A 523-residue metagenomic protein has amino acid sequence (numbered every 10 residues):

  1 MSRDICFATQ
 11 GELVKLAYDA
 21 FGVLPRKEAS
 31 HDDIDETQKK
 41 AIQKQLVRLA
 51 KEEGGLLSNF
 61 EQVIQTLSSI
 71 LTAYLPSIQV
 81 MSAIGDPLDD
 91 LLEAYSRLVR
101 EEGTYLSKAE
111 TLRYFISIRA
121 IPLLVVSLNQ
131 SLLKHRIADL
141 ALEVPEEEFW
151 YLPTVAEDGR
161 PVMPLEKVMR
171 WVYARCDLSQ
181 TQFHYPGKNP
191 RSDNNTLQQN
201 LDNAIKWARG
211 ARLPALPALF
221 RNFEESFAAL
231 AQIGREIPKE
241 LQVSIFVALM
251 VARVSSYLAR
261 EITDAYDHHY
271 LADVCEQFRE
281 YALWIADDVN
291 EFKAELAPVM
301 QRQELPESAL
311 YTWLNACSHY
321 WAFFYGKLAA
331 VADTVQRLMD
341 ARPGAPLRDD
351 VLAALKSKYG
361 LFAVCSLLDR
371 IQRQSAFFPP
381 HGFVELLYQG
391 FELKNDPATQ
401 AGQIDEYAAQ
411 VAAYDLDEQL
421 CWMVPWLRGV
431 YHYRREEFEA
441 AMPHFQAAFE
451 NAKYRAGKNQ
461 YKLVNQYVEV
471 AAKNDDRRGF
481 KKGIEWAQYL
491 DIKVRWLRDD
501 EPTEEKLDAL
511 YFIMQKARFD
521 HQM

Functional and structural regions predicted by a protein language model:
M1-E28, R113-P190, W422: A short, Lys/Arg-rich alpha-helix, primarily the initiator
L13, Y18-S58, R170-K206: Short alpha-helical DNA-recognition segment
E52-A73, R209-S226: Short, basic-rich loop-to-helix N-cap that marks the start of a DNA-contacting helix
I64-A120, L128-V162, E166, F223-I285: Short amphipathic recognition helices of helix-turn-helix/homeodomain-type DNA-binding modules
D340, R348, L352-K356, F362-F378 (+3 more regions): Flexible helix-coil transition and linker loops at the boundaries of alpha-helical arrays
A353-C365, G390-A409, R435-A447: Helix-turn-helix repeat elements of alpha-solenoid scaffolds
V384-Q389, L420-V430, N459-E469, E505-A517: "A position-specific structural signal for the A-helix of alpha-solenoid helical repeats
Q400-A412, E439-A448, R477-V494, M523: Alpha-helical repeat scaffolds
